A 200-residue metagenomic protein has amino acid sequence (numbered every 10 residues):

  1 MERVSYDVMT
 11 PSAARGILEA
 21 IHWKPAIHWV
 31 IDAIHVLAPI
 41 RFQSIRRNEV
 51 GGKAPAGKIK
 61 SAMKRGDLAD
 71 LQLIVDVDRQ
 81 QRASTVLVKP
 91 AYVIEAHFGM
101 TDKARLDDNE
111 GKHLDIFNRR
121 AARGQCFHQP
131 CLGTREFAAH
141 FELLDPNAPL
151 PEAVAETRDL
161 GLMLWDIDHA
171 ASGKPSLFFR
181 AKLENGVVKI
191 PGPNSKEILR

Functional and structural regions predicted by a protein language model:
M1-K53: Long, hydrophobic N-terminal alpha-helical segment
E49-G51, I59-R200: Internal, well-folded beta-alpha domain core
